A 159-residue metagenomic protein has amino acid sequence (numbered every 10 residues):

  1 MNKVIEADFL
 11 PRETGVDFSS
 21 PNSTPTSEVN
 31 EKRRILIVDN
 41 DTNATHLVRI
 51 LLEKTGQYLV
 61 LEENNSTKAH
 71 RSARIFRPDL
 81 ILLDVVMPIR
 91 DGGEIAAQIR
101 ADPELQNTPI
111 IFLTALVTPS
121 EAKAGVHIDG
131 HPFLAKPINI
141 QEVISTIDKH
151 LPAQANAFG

Functional and structural regions predicted by a protein language model:
D39-N40, N65: Acidic di-acidic motifs
T42-L61: Two-component/phosphorelay signaling modules centered on CheY-like receiver
F76-L82: Active-site beta3 strand of CheY-like receiver
M87: Receiver (REC) domain active-site loop signature in two-component systems and cognate sites in sensor histidine kinases
I138-D148, A155: C-terminal output helix
